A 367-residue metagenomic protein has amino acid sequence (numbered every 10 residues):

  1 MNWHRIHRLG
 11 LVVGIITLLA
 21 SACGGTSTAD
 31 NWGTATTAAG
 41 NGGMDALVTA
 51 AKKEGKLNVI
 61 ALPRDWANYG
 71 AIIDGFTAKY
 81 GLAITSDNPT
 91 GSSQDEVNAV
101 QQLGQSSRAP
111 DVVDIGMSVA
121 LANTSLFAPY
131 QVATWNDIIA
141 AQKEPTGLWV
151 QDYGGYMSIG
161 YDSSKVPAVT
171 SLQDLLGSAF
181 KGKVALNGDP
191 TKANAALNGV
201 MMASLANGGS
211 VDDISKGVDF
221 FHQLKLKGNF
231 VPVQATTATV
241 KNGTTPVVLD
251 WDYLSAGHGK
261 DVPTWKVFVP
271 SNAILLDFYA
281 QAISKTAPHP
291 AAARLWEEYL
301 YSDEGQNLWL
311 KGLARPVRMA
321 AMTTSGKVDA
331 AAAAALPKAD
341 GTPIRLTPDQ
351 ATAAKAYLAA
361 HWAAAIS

Functional and structural regions predicted by a protein language model:
M1-E54, S367: Short, low-complexity disordered leader/linker segments with a strong preference for bacterial N-terminal type II
G42-K52, K56, L62-A83: Short, polar/charged alpha-helical segment
L47, E96-V97, T236-T239, A293 (+1 more regions): Short, hydrophobic alpha-helical packing/hinge segments within bilobed ligand-binding/sensory domains
N58-I73, T85-Q101, S107-T244: Extracytoplasmic ligand-binding site segments that recognize negatively charged/polar headgroups
S118-T124, K241, P246-T264: A ligand-binding cleft/hinge motif common to bilobed small-molecule-binding domains
A141, G154-S158, V218-Q223, N229 (+2 more regions): Periplasmic-binding protein-like
L275, Y279, I283-P343: Mature extracytoplasmic/periplasmic domains
T342-S367: Conserved C-terminal helix/tail region of periplasmic/extracytoplasmic solute-binding proteins
